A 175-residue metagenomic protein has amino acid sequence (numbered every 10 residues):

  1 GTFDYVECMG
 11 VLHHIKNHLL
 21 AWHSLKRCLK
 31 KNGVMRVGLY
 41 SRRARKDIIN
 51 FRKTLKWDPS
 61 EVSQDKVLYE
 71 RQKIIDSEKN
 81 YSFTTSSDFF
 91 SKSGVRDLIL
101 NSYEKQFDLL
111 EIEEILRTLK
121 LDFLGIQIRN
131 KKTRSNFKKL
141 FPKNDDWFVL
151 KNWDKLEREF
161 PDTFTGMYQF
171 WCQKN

Functional and structural regions predicted by a protein language model:
G1-V6: A short acidic, Gly/Pro-enriched loop at the edge of an enzyme's catalytic core that lines a small-molecule cofactor
C8-V11, V37: A short beta-strand submotif of the Rossmann-like class I SAM-dependent methyltransferase core that lines
H13-H14, C28: A short His-aromatic
H14-I15, A44: Short glycine-rich, flexible loops that bind phosphorylated cofactors or substrates
L19-V34: A short glycine-rich, Lys/Arg-flanked "PGG" loop and its adjoining helix->strand segment in the class I
W22-S24, N50-K56, L140-K143: Short secondary-structure boundary/capping segments
V34-S82: Conserved class I S-adenosyl-L-methionine
V67-N175: Rossmann-like AdoMet/SAM-dependent catalytic core
